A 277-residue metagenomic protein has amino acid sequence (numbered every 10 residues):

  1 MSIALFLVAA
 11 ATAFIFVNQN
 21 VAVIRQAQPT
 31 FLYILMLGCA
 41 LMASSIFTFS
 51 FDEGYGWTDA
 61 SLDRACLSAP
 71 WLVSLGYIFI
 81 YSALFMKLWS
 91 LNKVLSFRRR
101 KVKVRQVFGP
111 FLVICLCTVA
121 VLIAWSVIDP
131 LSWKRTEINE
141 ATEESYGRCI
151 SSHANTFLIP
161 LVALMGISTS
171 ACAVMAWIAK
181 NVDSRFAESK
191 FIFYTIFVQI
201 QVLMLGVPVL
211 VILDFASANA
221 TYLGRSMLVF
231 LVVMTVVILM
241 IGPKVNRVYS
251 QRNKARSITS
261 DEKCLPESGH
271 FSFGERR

Functional and structural regions predicted by a protein language model:
M1-R277: Alpha-helical multi-pass membrane domain signature
